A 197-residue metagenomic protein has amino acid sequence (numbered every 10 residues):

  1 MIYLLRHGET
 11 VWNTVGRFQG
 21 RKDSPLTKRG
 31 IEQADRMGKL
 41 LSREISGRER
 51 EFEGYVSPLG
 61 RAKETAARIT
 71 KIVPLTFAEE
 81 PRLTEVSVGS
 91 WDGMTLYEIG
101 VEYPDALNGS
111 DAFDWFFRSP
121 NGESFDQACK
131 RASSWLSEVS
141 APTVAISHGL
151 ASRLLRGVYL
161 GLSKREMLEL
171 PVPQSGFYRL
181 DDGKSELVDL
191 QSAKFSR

Functional and structural regions predicted by a protein language model:
I2, E9-V73, E102, E123: Active-site-proximal alpha-helix that buttresses catalytic centers in soluble enzyme cores
I2, F52, E138-L150: Generic beta-sheet signal
G8, S57-L59, R82, I146-L150: Short, well-ordered beta-to-alpha junction loops that form the rim of enzyme active sites and present histidine/acidic
V11, A62-K63, E85-V86, A151-R153: Short, active-site-adjacent cap segments at secondary-structure transitions
M37, L75, E79, V86-G100 (+2 more regions): Acidic, low-complexity terminal tails and accessory targeting/binding regions of phosphate-metabolizing enzymes
L41, R68-V73, S133-A141, R179-L180: Alpha-helix C-terminal capping segments
R68, L154-V158: Active-site signature of alpha/beta-hydrolase-fold catalytic machinery across serine- and Asp/Cys-nucleophile hydrolases
A106-D126: Short glycine/proline- and acidic residue-enriched helix-loop micro-motifs that form flexible lids or anion-recognition
